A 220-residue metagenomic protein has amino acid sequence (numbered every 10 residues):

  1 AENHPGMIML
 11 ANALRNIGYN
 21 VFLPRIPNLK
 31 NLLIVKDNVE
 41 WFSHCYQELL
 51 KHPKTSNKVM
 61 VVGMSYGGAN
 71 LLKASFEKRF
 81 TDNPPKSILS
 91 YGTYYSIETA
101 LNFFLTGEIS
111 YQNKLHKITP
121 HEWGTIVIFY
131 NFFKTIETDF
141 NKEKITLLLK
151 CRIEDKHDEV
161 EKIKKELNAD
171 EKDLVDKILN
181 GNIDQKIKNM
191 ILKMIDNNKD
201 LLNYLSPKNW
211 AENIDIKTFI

Functional and structural regions predicted by a protein language model:
A1-I17, F22-I26: Short, surface-exposed "cap/lid" segments of acyl-processing enzymes
L33-K54, A69, K73: Alpha/beta-hydrolase active-site loop
P53-Y66: Alpha/beta-hydrolase fold nucleophile elbow
G63-L71, I88: Gly/Ala-rich beta-loop-alpha elbow adjacent to hydrolase catalytic centers
K73-K172: Alpha/beta-hydrolase-fold enzymes
I153-N198: Long, low-complexity, polar/charged, intrinsically disordered or flexibly structured peripheral segments
L192-W210: Active-site nucleophile elbow and catalytic-triad environment of alpha/beta-hydrolase enzymes
I214, F219-I220: Short beta-strand/loop motif that positions the catalytic acidic residue of the alpha/beta-hydrolase fold
